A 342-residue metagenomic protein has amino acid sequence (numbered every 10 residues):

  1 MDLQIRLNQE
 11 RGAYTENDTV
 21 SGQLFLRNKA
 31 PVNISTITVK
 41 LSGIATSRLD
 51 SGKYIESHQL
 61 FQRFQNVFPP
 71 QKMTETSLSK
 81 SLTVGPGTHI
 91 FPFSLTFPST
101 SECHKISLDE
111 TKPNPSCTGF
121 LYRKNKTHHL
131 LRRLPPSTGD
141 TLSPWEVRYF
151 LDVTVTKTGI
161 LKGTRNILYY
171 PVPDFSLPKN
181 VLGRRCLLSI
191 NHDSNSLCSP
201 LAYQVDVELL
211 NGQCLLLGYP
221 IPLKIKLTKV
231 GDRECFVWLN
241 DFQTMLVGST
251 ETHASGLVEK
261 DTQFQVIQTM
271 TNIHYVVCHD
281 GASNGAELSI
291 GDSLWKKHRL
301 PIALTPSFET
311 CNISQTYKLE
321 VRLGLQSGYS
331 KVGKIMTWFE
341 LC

Functional and structural regions predicted by a protein language model:
M1-C342: C-terminal beta-sandwich interaction modules and adjacent acidic, Ser/Thr/Pro/Gly-rich low-complexity tails used
